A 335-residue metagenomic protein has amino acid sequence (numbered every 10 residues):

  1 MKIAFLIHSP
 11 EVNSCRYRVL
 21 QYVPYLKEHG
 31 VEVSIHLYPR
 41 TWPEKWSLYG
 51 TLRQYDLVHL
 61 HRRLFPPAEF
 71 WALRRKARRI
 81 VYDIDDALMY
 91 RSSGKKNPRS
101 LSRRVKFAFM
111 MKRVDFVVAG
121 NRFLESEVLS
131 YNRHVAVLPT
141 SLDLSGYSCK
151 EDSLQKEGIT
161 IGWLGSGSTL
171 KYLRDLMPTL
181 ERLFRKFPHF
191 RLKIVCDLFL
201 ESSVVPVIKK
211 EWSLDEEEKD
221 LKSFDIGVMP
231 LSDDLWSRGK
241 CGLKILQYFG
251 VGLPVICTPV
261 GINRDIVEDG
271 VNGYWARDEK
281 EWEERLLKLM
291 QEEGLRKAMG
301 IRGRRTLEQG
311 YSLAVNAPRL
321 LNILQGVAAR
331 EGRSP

Functional and structural regions predicted by a protein language model:
P10-Y25, D143-C149, L154-S223: Conserved catalytic-core segment of nucleotide-activated headgroup transferases in glycan assembly
W46-R53, A68, A72-K76, L88 (+2 more regions): Membrane-proximal helix-turn-helix segments that form the acceptor-binding/catalytic region of lipid-linked
V58, L73-R91: Active-site proximal beta-strand in glycosyltransferases
F123, S141: Carbohydrate-associated surface elements
K171, D215-G250, C257-D265: Nucleotide-sugar-dependent
D269-K280, K288-G294: Conserved acidic donor-binding segment of nucleotide-sugar-dependent glycosyltransferases
K288, L295-G310, N316-R319: A short, well-ordered alpha-helix in the C-terminal region of glycosyltransferases
L313-P335: C-terminal alpha-helical cap of glycosyltransferases
